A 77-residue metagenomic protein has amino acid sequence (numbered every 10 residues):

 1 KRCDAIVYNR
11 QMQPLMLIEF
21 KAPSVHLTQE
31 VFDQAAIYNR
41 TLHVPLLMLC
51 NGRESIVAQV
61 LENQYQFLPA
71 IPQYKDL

Functional and structural regions predicted by a protein language model:
K1-L46, R53-L77: A short, conserved, highly charged catalytic patch centered on acidic carboxylates
